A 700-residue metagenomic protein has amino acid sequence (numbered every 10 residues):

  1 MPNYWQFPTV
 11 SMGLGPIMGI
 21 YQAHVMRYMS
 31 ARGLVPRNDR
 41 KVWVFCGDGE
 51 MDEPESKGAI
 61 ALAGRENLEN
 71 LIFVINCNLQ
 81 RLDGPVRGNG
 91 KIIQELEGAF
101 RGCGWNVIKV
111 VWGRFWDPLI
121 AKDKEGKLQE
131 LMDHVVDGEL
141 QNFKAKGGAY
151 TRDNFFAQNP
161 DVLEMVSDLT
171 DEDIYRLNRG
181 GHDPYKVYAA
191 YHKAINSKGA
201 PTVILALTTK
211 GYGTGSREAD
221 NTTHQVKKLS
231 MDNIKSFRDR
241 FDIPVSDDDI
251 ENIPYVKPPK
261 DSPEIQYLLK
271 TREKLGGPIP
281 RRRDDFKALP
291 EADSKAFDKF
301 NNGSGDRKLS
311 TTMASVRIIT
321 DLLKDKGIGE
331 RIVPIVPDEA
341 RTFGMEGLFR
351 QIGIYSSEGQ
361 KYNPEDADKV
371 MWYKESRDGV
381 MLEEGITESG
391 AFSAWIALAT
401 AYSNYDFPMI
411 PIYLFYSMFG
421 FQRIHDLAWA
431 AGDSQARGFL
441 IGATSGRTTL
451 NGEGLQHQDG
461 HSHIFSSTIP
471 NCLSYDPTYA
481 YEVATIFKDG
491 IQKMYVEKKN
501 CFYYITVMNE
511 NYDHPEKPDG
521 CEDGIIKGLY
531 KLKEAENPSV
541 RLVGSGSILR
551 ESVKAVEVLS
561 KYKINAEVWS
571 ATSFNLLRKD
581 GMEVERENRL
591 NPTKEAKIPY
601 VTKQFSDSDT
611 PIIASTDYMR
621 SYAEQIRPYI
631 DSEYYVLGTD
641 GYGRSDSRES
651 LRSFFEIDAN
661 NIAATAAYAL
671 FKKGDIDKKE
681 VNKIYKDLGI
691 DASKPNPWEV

Functional and structural regions predicted by a protein language model:
M1, W5-P8, L14, Y28-D39 (+8 more regions): Thiamine diphosphate
M1-W43, V162-G181, Y185-A189, I253-P515 (+7 more regions): Thiamine diphosphate
W43-C46, I72: Hydrophobic "anchor" residues on beta-strands that sit immediately upstream of conserved functional sites
G47-D48, P337, Y416, S547 (+1 more regions): Structured loop/turn residues at secondary-structure junctions
G49-E55: Short acidic, Gly/Ser-rich segments with clustered Asp/Glu that frequently serve as metal-coordination loops in enzyme
